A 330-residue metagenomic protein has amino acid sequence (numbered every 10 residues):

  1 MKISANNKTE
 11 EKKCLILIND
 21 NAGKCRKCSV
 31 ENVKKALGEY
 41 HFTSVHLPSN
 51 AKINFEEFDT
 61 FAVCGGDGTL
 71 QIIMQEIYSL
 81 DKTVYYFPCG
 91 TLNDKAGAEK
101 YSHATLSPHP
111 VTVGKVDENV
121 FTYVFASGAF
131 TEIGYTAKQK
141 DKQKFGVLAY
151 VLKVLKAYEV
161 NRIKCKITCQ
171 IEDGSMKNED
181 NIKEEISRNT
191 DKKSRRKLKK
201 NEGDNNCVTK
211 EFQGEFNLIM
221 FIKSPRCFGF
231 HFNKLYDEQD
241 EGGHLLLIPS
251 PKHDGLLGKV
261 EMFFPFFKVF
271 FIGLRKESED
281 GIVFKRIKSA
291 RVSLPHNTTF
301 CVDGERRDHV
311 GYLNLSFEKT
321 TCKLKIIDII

Functional and structural regions predicted by a protein language model:
M1-C64, T69-S79: ATP/NTP phosphate-donor binding region
K2, C207, E211, F232-D240 (+1 more regions): ATP/nucleoside-binding phosphotransfer catalytic cores, i.e., glycine-rich phosphate-binding loops
I3, L15-N21, R26-K27, Y78-F221: Catalytic core of DAGKc-family lipid kinases
G23-C28, C227-G229, L324: Short N-terminal binding/cap micro-motifs at the start of the first secondary-structure element
V63, Q71, P88, I219 (+1 more regions): Aspartyl protease active-site motif detector
I72-I73, D94, E132, V302: Phosphate- and divalent-cation-binding pockets in alpha/beta enzyme and binding domains that engage nucleotide-derived
A126, Q170-E172, F221-R226, N233 (+1 more regions): Histidine- and/or cysteine-centered catalytic micro-motif in compact active-site loops
I186-R195, K199-K200, R226, I248-P251 (+2 more regions): Extended, polar/charged low-complexity intrinsically disordered and coiled-coil segments in eukaryotic
